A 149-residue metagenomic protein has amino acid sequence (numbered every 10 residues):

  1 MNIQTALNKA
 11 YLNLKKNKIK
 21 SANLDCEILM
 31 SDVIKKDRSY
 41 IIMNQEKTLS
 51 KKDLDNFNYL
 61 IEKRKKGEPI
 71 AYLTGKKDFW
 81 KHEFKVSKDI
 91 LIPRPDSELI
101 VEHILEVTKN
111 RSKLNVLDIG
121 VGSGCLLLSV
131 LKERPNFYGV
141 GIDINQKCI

Functional and structural regions predicted by a protein language model:
M1-T74: N-terminal auxiliary segments of SAM/dcSAM-dependent transferases
M43, K51, D55-P135, G139-I149: SAM-dependent Rossmann-like transferase core, predominantly class I methyltransferases with a strong bias toward
